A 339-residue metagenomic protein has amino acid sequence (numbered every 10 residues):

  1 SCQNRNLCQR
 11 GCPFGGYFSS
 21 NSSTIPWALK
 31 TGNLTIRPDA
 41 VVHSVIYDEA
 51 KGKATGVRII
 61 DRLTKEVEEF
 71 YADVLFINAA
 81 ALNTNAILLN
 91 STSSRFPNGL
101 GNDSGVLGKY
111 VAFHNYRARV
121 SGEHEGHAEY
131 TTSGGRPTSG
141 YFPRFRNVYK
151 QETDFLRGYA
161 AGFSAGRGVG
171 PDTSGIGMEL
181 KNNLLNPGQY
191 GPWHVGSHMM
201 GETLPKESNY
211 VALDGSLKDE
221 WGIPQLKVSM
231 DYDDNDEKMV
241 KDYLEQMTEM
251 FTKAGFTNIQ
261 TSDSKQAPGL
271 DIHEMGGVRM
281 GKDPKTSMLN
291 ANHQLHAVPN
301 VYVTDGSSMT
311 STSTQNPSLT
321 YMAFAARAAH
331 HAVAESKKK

Functional and structural regions predicted by a protein language model:
S1-V42, A267-D271, R279: Conserved redox-cofactor binding core of oxidoreductases
C2-C8, H43-I46, Y190-T203, S208 (+2 more regions): A glycine-rich dinucleotide-binding beta-alpha-beta segment and adjacent secondary-structure elements that constitute
F14, T31, A40, S44-D48 (+4 more regions): Glycine-rich loop(s) and the adjacent beta-strand/alpha-helix scaffold that form part
T24-K30, R62-E69, M280, T286-H296: A short acidic-Thr-Gly-centered motif at the start of a beta-strand
I25, L88-L89, L244, T248-F251 (+2 more regions): Non-transmembrane alpha-helical segments in soluble domains of secreted/periplasmic/extracellular proteins
G52-R58, H194-G196: Short, hydrophobic/aromatic-rich segments at coil-to-beta transitions
S104-K227, D234, D271-E274, H296 (+1 more regions): FAD cofactor-binding and catalytic pocket of flavoenzymes
S311-A332: A conserved FAD-binding loop/helix module that cradles the flavin
